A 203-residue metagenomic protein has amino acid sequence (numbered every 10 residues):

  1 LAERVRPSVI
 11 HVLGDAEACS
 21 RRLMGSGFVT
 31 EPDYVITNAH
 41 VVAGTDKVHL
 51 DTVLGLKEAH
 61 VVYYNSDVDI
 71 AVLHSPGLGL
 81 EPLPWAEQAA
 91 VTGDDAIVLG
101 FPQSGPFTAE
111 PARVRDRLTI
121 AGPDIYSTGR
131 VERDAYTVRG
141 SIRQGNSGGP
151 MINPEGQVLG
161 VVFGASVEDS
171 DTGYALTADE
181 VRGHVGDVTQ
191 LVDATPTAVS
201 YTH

Functional and structural regions predicted by a protein language model:
R6-L13, A71-P82, T108-A198: Active-site region of chymotrypsin-like
V9-P32, N38, L56-E58, A109-P111 (+2 more regions): A conserved glycine-rich beta-strand in the N-terminal activation segment of trypsin-fold
A18, D33-T108, L191-P196: Conserved active-site neighborhood of the chymotrypsin/trypsin-like protease fold
L23-G25, D46-K47, E58-H60, W85 (+3 more regions): Short beta-alpha junctions and helix-cap segments that line functional grooves
F28-T30, H60-V62, R115, R143: Conserved positions in beta-strands of structured domains
T202-H203: Conserved small/polar residues in nucleotide/adenosyl-binding loops
